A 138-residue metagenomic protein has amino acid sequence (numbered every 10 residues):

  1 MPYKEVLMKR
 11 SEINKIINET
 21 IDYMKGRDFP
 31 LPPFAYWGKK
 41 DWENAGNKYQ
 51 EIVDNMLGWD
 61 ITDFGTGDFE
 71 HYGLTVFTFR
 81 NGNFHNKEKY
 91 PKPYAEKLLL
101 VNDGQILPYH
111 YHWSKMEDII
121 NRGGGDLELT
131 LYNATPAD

Functional and structural regions predicted by a protein language model:
P2-Y94: A short, N-terminal "cap"/entry segment at the start of jelly-roll beta-barrel domains of the cupin/DSBH fold
F84-A95, I106-D118, R122-G123: A short beta-loop-beta micro-motif enriched in histidine and acidic residues
L98: Short, conserved active-site entrance elements at the starts or edges of catalytic domains
N102-D103, K115-E117, N121-D138: Glycine- and acidic-residue-biased ligand/ion/polar-headgroup-sensing regions
